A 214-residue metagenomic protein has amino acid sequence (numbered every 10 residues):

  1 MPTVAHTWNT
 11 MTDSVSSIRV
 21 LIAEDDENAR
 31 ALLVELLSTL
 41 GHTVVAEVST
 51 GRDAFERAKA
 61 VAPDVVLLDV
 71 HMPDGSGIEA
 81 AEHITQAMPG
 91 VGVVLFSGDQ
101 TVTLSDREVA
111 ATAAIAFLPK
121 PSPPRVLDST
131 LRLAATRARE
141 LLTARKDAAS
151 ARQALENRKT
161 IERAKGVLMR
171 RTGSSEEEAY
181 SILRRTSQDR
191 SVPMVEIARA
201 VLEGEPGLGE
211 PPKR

Functional and structural regions predicted by a protein language model:
V15-N28, L33-L37, V66: Conserved acidic segment of CheY-like receiver
G41-S49, R57: Short hydrophobic/Thr-rich beta-strand motif most characteristic of the beta2 strand and flanking loop of CheY-like
T50, D74-E79: Acidic catalytic/metal-coordinating carboxylates
L68-V70: Active-site residues of response regulator receiver
I78-P89: Short amphipathic alpha-helix used as the core "switch/output" element in two-component signaling
E79, Q100-F117: Alpha4 helix (beta4-alpha4-beta5 surface) of REC/receiver domains from two-component response regulators
F96-S97: Hydrophobic/aromatic residues positioned on beta-strands within the core alpha/beta folds
S122-L131: C-terminal output helix
